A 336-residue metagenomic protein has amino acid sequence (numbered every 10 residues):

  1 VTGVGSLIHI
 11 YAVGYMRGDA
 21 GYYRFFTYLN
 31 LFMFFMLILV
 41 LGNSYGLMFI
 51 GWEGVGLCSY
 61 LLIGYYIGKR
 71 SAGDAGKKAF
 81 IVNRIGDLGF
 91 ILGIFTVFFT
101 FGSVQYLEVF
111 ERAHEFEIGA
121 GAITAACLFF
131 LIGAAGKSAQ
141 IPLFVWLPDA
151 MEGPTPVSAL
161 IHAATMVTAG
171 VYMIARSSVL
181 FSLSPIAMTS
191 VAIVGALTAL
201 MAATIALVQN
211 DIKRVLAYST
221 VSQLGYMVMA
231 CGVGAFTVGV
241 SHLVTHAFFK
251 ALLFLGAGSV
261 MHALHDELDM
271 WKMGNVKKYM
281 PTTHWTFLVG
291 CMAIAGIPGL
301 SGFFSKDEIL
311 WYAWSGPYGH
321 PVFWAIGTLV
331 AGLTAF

Functional and structural regions predicted by a protein language model:
T2-G51, L57-F336: Hydrophobic transmembrane alpha-helices and their helix-loop junctions in integral membrane proteins
